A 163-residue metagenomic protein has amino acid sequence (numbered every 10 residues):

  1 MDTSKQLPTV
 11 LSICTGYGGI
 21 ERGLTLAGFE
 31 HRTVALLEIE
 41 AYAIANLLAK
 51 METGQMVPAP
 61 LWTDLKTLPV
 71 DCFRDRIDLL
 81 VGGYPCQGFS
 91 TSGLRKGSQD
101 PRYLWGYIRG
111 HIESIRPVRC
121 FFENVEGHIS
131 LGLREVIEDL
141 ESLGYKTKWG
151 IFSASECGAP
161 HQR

Functional and structural regions predicted by a protein language model:
M1-P8: Class I SAM-dependent methyltransferase Rossmann-like catalytic core, especially the SAM/SAH-binding loop
D2, G28, T53-Q55, D139 (+2 more regions): A generic structural signal for short, solvent-exposed coil/turn residues that cap or connect secondary-structure
S4, G28-E30, R74, S114: Alpha-helix termination/capping residues and helix-transition junctions
P8-K66: SAM cofactor-binding core of SAM-dependent methyltransferases, primarily the Rossmann-like beta-alpha-beta module
S12, V81-G83: Structural cue for short, hydrophobic secondary-structure segments
L36, W62, V81, F121-F122: Generic enzyme active-site microenvironment
L68-I77, Y84-R163: Class I S-adenosyl-L-methionine
